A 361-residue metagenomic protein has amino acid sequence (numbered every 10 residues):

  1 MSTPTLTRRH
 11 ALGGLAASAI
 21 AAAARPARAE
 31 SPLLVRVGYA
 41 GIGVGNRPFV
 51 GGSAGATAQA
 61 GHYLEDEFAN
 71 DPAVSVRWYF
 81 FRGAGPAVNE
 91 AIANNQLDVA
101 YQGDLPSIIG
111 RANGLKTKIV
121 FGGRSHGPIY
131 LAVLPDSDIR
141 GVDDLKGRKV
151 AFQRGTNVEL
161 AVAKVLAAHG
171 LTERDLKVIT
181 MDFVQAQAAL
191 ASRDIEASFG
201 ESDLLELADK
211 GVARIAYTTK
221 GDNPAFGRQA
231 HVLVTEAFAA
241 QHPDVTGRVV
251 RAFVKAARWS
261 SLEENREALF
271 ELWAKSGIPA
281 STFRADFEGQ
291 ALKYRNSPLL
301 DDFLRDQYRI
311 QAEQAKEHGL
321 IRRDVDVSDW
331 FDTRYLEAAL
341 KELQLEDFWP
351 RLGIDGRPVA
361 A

Functional and structural regions predicted by a protein language model:
S2-S18: N-terminal secretory signal peptides and thylakoid transit peptides that target proteins across membranes
S31-A54, V76-W78, R148-V150: Short, well-ordered beta-strand elements
V44-G45, F49, H242-V325: Secondary-structure end/capping motifs
V44-S75, A112-N113: Short, polar/charged alpha-helical segment
W78-E90, L176-A189: Short helix-initiation/N-cap motifs at beta->coil->alpha
L134-K149, A240-D244: Flexible hinge/capping segments at coil-to-helix
Q185-G277: Pocket-lining segment of extracytoplasmic ligand-binding domains
A315-A361: Conserved C-terminal helix/tail region of periplasmic/extracytoplasmic solute-binding proteins
